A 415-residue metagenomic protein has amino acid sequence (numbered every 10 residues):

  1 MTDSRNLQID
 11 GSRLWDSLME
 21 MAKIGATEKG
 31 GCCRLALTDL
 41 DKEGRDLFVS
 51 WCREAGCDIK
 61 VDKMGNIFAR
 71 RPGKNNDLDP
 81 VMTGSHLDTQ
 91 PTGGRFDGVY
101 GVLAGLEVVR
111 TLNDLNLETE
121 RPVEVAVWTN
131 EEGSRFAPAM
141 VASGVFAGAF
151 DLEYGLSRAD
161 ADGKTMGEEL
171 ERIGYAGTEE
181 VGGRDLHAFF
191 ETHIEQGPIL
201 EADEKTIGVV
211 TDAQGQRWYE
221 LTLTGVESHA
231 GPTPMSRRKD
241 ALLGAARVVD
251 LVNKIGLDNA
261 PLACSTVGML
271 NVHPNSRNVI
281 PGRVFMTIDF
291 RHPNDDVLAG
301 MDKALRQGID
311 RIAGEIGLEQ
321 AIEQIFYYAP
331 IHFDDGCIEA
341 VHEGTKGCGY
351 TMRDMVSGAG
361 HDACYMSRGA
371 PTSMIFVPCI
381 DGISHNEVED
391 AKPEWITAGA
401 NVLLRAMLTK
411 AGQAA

Functional and structural regions predicted by a protein language model:
Q8-G94: Acidic/His- and Gly-rich active-site-bordering loop/insert found across diverse amide/peptide-bond hydrolases
L14-T27, G84-S85, M352-V402, M407-K410: Zn-dependent metallopeptidase/amidohydrolase metal-coordination segment
M21, T83, T92-E132, R217-L223 (+4 more regions): Alpha-helical metal-binding/catalytic segments enriched in His/Glu/Asp
A36, T266-N275, T287-N294, E319-I338 (+1 more regions): A short beta-alpha structural unit
E43, H229, T233-N259, L305-Q307 (+2 more regions): His/Asp/Glu-rich mid-to-C-terminal helical/loop segments that flank catalytic regions of hydrolases
D62, E118-P122, G177-V181, P232 (+4 more regions): Flexible, glycine/charged-enriched surface loops at secondary-structure junctions
I67, L87-T89, V123-S134, Q196 (+4 more regions): Acidic, glycine-rich active-site loops and adjacent beta-strand->loop/helix elements that engage anionic groups
N130-E131, R135-D296: Midchain, well-structured core segments that form catalytic/ion-binding scaffolds
